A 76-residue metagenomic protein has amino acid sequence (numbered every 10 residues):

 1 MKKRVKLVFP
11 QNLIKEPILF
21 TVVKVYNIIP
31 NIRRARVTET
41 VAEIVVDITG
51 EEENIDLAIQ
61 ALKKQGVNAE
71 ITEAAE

Functional and structural regions predicted by a protein language model:
M1-E43, D47-E76: Long, contiguous binding/interaction regions
